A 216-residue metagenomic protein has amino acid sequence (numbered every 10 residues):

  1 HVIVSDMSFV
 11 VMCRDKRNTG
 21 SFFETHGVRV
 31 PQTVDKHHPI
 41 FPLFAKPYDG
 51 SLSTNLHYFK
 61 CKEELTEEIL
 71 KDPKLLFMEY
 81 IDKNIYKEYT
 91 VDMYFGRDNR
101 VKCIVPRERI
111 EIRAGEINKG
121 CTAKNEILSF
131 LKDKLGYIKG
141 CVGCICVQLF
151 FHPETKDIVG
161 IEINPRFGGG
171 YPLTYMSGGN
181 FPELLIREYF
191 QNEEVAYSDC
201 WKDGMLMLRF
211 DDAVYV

Functional and structural regions predicted by a protein language model:
H1-S5: Short hydrophobic/aromatic-enriched beta-strand-loop microsegments
D6, V34-D35, P106, C146-V147 (+1 more regions): Short loop/turn and capping residues at structural boundaries
M7-I85, F95-R100, N125-S129: Active-site nucleotide/adenylate-binding loops and adjacent lid/helix of ATP-dependent enzymes
K16-R17, E88, I117, Y175: Conserved strand-to-helix beginnings and helix N-cap segments that scaffold or border functional pockets
S53, I110-G120, N164-G178: Glycine-rich phosphate/pyrophosphate-binding beta-alpha loops
K60-C141, F150-E154, I158-V159: Phosphate-binding site of ATP-dependent enzymes
E126-V216: ATP-dependent carboxylate activation and anion-phosphoryl transfer catalytic cores that bind Mg-ATP to form
